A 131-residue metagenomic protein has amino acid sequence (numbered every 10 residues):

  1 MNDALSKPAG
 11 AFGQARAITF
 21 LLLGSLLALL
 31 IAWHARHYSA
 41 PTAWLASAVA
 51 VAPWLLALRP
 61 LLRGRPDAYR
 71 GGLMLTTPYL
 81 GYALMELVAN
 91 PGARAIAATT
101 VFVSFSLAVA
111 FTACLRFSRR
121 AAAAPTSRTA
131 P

Functional and structural regions predicted by a protein language model:
M1-F12: Short, Lys/Arg-rich, polar N-terminal cytosolic tail immediately upstream of the first transmembrane signal-anchor
N2-A4, A122-P131: Short, charged juxtamembrane terminal tails flanking transmembrane helices
G10-L58, A122: N-terminal first-folded block
L22, V49, I96-T99, V103: Physicochemical signature of membrane-embedded alpha-helices that form the seven-helix bundle of GPCRs, emphasizing
L23-W33, P53-P60, T76-E86, S104-F111: Helical transmembrane-bundle signal
P60-R70: Membrane-helix interface "capping/anchor" motifs
A83-A98: Membrane-helix boundary connector in multi-pass membrane proteins
S106-S127: Membrane-water interface at the C-terminal end of transmembrane alpha helices
